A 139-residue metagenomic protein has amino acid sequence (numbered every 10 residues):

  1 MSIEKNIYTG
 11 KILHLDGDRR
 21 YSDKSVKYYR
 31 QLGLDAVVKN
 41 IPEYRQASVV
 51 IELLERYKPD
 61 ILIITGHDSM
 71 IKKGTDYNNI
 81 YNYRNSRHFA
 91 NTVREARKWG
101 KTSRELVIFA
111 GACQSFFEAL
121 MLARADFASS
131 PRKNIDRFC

Functional and structural regions predicted by a protein language model:
M1-L13, G17-Y28: Extended, charged alpha/beta regions that create polyanion-binding interfaces
D18-Y21, Y44-R45, D68-K72: Short acidic, S/G/P-rich loop/turn micro-motifs used as interaction or catalytic elements
V26-V37: Short helix-loop-beta junction
I41-Y44, P131-C139: Short, acidic/turn-prone active-site loops that include or flank metal/cofactor- and phosphate-binding residues
Y44-K58: Acidic, metal-coordinating helix/loop segments flanking the phosphotransfer/catalytic sites of two-component signaling
L54-D68, A125: Proline-aspartate-enriched helix->loop->beta-strand connector
I71-F89: A short, glycine/acidic-enriched catalytic loop
N91-I135: Catalytic cores of nucleophile-dependent amide-cleaving enzymes
